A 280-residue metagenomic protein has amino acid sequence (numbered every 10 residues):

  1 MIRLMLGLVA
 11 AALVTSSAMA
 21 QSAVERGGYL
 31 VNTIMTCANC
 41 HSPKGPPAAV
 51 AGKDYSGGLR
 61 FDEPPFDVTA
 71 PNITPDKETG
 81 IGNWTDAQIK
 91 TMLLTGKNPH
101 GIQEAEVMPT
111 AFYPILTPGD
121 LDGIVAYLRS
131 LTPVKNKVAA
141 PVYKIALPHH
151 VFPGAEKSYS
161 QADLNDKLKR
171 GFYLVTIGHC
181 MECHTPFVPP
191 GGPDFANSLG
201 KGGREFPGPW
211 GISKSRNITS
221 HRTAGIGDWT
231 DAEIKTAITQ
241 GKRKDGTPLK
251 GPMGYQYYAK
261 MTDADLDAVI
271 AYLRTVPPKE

Functional and structural regions predicted by a protein language model:
M5-S16: Bacterial N-terminal signal peptides
S16-N32, G45-P47, P148-T176, P190-G192 (+1 more regions): Electrostatic cytochrome c docking/interface patches
S22-A38, P118, L168-M181, F195 (+5 more regions): Sequence context surrounding c-type heme c attachment/ligation sites in exported
G27, I34-K44, I89, I124 (+5 more regions): The canonical Cys-X-X-Cys-His
N32, V68-A70, Q103-A105, I177 (+1 more regions): Extracytoplasmic
S56-Q88, A111-L121, N197-A237, Y255-L266: Electron-transfer interface patches adjacent to heme c in soluble/periplasmic c-type cytochromes and di-/multiheme
T85-P99, F112-V138, T230-G246, G254-E280: C-terminal capping alpha-helices of c-type cytochrome domains
N136-L147: Extended, well-folded interaction surfaces typified by the phenylalanyl-tRNA synthetase beta subunit core
